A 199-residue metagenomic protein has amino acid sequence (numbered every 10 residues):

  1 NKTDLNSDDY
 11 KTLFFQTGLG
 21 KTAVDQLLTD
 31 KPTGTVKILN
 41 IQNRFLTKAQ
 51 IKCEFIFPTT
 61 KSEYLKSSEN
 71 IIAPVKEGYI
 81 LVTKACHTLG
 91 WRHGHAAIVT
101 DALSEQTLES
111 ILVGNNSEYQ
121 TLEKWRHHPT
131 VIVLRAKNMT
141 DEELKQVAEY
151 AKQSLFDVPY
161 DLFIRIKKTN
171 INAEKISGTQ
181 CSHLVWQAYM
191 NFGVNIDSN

Functional and structural regions predicted by a protein language model:
N1-T60, A173-N199: Activation targets extended, charge/polar-rich intrinsically disordered C-terminal tails
L46-W91: Short N-terminal edge-element motif at the start of the domain
V75-N138, R165-I176: Glycine-rich catalytic cores of cysteine/serine-nucleophile enzymes that process amide/ester linkages in cell-envelope
I132-S198: Active-site nucleophile-His-acid catalytic modules used for acyl/amide transfer and hydrolysis across diverse enzymes
